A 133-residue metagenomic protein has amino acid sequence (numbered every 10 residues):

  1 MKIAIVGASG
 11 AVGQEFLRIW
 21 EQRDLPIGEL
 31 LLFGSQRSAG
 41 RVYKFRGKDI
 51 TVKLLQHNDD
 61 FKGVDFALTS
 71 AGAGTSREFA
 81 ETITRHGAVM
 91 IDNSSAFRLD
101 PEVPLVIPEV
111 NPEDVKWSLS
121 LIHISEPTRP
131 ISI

Functional and structural regions predicted by a protein language model:
S9, G13-L17: N-terminal Rossmann NAD(P)H-binding glycine-rich loop of SDR-like oxidoreductase domains
R23-V42: NAD(P)-binding Rossmann-fold cofactor-contacting core
K48-E78: A structured beta-alpha segment of the ubiquitous adenosine-cofactor-binding alpha/beta core
S70-A71, S94, T128: Glycine-rich, N-terminal phosphate-binding loop of Rossmann-like dinucleotide-binding domains
R77-V89, N93-S120: Rossmann-fold NAD(P)-binding glycine/threonine-rich loop
I122-I133: Single conserved hydrophobic/aromatic residue that forms the stacking wall/gate of nucleotide- or nucleobase-binding
